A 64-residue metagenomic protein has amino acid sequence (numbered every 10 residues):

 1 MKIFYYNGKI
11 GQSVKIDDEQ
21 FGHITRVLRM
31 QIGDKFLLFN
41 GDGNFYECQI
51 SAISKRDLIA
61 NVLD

Functional and structural regions predicted by a protein language model:
M1-D64: N-terminal positively charged helical leader segments and presequences
